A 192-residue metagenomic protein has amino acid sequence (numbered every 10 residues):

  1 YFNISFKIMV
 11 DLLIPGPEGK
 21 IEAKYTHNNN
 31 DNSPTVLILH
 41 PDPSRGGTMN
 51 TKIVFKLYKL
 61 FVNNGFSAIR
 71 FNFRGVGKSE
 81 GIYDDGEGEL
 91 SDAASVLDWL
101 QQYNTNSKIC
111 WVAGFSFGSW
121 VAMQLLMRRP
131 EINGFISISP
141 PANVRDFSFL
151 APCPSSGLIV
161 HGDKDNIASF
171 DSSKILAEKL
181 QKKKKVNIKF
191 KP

Functional and structural regions predicted by a protein language model:
I8-D31: N-terminal cap/lid segment of alpha/beta-hydrolase-fold proteins
N29-R70: Short, surface-exposed "cap/lid" segments of acyl-processing enzymes
Y83-N104: Alpha/beta-hydrolase active-site loop
N104-F115: Alpha/beta-hydrolase fold nucleophile elbow
G114-A122: Gly/Ala-rich beta-loop-alpha elbow adjacent to hydrolase catalytic centers
C153-P154, L158-H161, D165: Short beta-strand/loop motif that positions the catalytic acidic residue of the alpha/beta-hydrolase fold
S169-K179: Short alpha-helix in the alpha/beta-hydrolase fold that links the catalytic acid
K179-P192: Catalytic histidine neighborhood in serine/cysteine hydrolases with alpha/beta-hydrolase-type architecture
